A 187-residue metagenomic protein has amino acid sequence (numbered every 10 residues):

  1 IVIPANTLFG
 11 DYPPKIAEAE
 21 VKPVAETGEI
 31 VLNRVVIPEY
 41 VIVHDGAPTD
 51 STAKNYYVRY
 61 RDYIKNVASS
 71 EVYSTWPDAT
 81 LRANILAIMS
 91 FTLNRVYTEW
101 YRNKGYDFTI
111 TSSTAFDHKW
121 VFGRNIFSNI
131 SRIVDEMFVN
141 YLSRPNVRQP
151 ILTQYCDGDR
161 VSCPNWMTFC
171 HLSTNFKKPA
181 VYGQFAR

Functional and structural regions predicted by a protein language model:
I1-R187: Conserved, single-site charged/polar hotspot
